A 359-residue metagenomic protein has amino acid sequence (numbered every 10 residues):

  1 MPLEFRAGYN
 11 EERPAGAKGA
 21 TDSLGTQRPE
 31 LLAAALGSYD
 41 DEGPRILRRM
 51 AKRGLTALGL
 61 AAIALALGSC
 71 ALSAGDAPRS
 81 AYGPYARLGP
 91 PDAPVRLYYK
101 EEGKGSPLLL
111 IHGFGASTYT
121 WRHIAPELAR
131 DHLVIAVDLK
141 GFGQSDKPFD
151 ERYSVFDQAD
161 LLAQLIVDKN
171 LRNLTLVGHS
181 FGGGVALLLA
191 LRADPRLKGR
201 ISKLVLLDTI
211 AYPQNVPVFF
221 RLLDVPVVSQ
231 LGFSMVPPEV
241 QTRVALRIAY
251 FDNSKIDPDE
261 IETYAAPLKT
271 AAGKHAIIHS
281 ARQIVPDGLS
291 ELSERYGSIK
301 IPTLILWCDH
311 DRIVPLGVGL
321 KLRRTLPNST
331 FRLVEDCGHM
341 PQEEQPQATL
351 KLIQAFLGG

Functional and structural regions predicted by a protein language model:
P84, P90-A93, Y98-E102, A136-F181 (+2 more regions): Active-site loop/oxyanion-hole signature of alpha/beta-hydrolase fold enzymes
E101-Q144: Conserved HGGG/HGGXW glycine-rich cap/lid loop of the alpha/beta-hydrolase fold
R172-N215: Conserved hydrolase catalytic core segment
F220-R221, M235-G297: Conserved alpha/beta-hydrolase catalytic His-Asp/Glu region
E260, P315-L322: Short alpha-helix in the alpha/beta-hydrolase fold that links the catalytic acid
I299, I305-W307: Short beta-strand/loop motif that positions the catalytic acidic residue of the alpha/beta-hydrolase fold
H310-V314: Acidic catalytic loop of the alpha/beta-hydrolase fold
S329-G359: Catalytic active-site module of serine/aspartate enzymes centered on a nucleophile-bearing elbow/loop
